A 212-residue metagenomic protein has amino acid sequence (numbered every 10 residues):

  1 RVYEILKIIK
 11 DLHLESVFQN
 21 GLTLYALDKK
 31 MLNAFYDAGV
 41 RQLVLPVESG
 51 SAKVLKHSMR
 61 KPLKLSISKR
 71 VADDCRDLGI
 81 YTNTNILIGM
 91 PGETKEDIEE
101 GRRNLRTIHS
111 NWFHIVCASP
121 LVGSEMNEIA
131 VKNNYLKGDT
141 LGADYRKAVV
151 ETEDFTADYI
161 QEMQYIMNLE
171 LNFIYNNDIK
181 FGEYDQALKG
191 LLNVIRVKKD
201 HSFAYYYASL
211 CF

Functional and structural regions predicted by a protein language model:
V2-I5: Active-site-adjacent beta->alpha loops and helix N-cap segments on the catalytic face of soluble alpha/beta enzymes
I8-R196: A structural motif corresponding to the C-terminal lobe/cap of the Radical SAM core domain
D200-H201: Residue-level recognition of tetratricopeptide repeat
Y207-S209: "A position-specific structural signal for the A-helix of alpha-solenoid helical repeats
